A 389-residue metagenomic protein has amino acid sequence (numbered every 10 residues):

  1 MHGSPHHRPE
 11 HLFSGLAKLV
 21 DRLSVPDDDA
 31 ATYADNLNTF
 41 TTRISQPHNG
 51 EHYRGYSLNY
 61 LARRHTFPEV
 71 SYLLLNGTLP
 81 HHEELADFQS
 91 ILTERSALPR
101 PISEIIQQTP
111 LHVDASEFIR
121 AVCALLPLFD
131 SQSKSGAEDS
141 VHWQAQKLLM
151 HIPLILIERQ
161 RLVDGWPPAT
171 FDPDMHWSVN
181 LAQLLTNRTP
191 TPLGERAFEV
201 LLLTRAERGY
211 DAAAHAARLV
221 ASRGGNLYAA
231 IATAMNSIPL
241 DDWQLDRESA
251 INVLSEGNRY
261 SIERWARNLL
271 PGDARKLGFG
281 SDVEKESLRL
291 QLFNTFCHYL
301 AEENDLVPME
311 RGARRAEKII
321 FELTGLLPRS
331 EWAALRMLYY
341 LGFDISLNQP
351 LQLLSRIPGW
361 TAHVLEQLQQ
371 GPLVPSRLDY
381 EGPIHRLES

Functional and structural regions predicted by a protein language model:
H2-S389: Hydrophobic alpha-helical bundle cores within soluble ligand-binding/oligomerization subdomains
